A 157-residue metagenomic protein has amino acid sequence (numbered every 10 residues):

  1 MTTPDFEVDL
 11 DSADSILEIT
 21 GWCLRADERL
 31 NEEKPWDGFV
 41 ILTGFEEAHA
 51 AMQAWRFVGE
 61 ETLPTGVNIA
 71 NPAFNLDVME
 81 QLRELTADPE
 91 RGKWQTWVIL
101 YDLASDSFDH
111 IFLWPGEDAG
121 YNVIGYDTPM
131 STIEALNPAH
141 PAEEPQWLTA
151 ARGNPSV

Functional and structural regions predicted by a protein language model:
M1, S105-V157: Acidic, proline/glycine-rich low-complexity IDRs
M1-W55: N-terminal "first-domain core" detector
E7, D11-S15, A70-D77, A139-A142: Alpha-helix boundary/N-cap detector
C23-A26, L82-L85, Q95: Short alpha-helical segments and helix-capping/turn motifs at coil-helix boundaries
N31-W36, D88-W94: Short, low-complexity cationic-aromatic patches
T43-F74, D109-Y121: Extended intrinsically disordered, low-complexity coil regions enriched in Ser, Thr, Gly, Ala and often Pro
V67-R91: Short, solvent-exposed interaction modules
P89-H110: Elongated alpha-helical scaffolds
